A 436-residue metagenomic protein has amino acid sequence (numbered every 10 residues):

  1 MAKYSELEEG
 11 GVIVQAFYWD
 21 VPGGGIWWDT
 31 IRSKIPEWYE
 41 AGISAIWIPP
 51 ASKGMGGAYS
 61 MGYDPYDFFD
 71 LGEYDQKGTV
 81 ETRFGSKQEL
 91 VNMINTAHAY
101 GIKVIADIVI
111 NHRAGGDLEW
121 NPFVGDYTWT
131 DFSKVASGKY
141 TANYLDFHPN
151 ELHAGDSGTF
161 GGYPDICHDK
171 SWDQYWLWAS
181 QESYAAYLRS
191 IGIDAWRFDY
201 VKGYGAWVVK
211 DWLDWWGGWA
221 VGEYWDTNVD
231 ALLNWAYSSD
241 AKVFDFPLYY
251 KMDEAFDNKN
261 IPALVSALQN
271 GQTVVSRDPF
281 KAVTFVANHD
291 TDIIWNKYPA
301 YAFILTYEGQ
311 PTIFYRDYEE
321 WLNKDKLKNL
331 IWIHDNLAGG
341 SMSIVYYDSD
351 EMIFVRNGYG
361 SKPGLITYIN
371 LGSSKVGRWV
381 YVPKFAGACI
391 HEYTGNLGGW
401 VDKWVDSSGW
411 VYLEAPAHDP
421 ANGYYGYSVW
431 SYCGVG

Functional and structural regions predicted by a protein language model:
K3-V14, T30-E37, I43, P50-S52 (+5 more regions): Active-site-proximal helices and loops of the catalytic beta/alpha 8
L7-V12, G54-N95, D126-H168: Aromatic- and acidic-residue-enriched carbohydrate-binding clefts of CAZyme catalytic domains
F17-D29, D165-W178: Active-site mouth loops of central-metabolism enzymes
G24, W28, R83-L90, Q174 (+1 more regions): Solvent-exposed, acidic/flexible segments
N111-H112, Y204: Short acidic, Gly/Ser-rich segments with clustered Asp/Glu that frequently serve as metal-coordination loops in enzyme
D117-W129: Flexible, glycine-rich active-site loops centered on histidine and acidic residues that chelate a metal or position
S157-D173, G205-L213: Active-site cleft segment of glycoside hydrolase catalytic domains centered on the general acid/base Glu
